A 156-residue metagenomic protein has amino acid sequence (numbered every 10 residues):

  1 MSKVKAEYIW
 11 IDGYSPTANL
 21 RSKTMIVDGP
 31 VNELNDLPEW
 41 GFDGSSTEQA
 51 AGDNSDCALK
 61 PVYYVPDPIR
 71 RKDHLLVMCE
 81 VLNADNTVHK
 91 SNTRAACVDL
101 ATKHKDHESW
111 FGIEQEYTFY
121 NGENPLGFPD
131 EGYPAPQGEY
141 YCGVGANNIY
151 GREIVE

Functional and structural regions predicted by a protein language model:
M1-E156: Glycine-rich, acidic/polar active-site loops that bind/position phosphate-bearing ligands
